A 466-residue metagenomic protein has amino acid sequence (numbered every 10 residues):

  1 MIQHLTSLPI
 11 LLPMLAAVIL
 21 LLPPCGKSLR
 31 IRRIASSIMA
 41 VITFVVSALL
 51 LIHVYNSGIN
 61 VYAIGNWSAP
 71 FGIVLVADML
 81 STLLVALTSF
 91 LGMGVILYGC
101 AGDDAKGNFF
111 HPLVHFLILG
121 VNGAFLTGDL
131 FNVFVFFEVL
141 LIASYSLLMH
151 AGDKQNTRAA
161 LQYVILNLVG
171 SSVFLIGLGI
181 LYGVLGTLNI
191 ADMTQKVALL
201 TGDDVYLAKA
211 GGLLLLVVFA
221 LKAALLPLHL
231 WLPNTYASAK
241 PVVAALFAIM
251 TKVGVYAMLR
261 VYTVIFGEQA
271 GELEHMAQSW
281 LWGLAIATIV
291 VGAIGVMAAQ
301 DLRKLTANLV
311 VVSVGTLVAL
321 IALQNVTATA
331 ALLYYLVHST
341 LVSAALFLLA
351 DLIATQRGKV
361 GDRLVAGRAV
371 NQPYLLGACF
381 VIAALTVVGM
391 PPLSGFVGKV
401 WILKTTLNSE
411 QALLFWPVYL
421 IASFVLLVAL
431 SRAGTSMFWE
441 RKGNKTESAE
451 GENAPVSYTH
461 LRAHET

Functional and structural regions predicted by a protein language model:
M1-L8, L15-P112: Transmembrane helix-loop-helix hairpins at membrane boundaries of multipass inner-membrane proteins
H4-L12, M79-T88, F131-L140, K209-F219 (+1 more regions): Structural signature of hydrophobic alpha-helical transmembrane segments
V18-G26, M93-D104, S146-Q155, L225-Y236 (+1 more regions): C-terminal ends of transmembrane helices
I31, L113-F116, G120-D204, V296-D362: Alpha-helical multi-pass transmembrane bundles of energy-transducing inner-membrane proteins
N66, L215-W280, A307: Short helix-boundary/re-entrant hairpin motifs in multi-pass inner-membrane proteins
F125-G128, Y262-L273, A319-L333, L407-L414: Helix-coil boundary and interhelical linker segments in multi-pass alpha-helical membrane proteins
L226, L336-K359, L413-E447: Predominantly late transmembrane helices and immediately cytosolic-facing juxtamembrane segments
T459-T466: Conserved small/polar residues in nucleotide/adenosyl-binding loops
